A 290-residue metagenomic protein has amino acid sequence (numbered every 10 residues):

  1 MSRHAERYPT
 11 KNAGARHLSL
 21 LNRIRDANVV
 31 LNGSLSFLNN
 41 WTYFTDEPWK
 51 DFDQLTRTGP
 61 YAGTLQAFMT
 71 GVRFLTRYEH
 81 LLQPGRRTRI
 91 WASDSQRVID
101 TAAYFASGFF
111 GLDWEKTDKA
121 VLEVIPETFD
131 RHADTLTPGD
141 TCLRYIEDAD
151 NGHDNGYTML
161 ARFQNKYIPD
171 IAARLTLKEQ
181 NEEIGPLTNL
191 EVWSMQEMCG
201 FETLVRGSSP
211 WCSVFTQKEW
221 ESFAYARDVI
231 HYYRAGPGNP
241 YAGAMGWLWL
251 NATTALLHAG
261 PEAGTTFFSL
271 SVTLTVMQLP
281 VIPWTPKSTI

Functional and structural regions predicted by a protein language model:
M1-R87, S93-F268, L274-I290: Signature for phosphate-centric chemistry
